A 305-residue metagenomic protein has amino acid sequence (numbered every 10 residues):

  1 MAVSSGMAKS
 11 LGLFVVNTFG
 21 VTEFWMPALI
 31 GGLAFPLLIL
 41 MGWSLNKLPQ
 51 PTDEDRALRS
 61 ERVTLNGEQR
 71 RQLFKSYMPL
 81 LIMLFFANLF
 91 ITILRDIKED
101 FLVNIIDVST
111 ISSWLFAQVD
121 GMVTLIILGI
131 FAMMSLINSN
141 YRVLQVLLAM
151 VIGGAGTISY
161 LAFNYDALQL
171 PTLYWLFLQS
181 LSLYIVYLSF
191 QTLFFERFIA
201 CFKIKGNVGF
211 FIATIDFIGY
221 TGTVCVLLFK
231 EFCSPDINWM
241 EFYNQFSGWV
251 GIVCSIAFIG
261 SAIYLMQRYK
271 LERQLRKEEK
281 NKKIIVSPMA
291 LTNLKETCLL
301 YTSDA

Functional and structural regions predicted by a protein language model:
M1-V16, I215-V226: Glycine-rich segments within core transmembrane alpha-helices of 12-TM secondary carriers
G12-F86, E99, V103, V108 (+3 more regions): Intracellular loop-helix junctions on the cytosolic face of multi-pass helical membrane proteins
N17-L33, K230-S255: A membrane-interface helix-boundary motif in multi-pass transporters
F116-S139: Transmembrane alpha-helices of Major Facilitator/SLC transporters
Q145-V186: C-terminal transmembrane helical hairpin of 12-TM major facilitator-type secondary transporters
Y187-A200: Intracellular juxtamembrane helix-capping segments at the cytosolic ends of symmetry-related transmembrane helices
K203-E231: A late C-terminal transmembrane helix in Major Facilitator Superfamily
Y301-A305: Conserved small/polar residues in nucleotide/adenosyl-binding loops
